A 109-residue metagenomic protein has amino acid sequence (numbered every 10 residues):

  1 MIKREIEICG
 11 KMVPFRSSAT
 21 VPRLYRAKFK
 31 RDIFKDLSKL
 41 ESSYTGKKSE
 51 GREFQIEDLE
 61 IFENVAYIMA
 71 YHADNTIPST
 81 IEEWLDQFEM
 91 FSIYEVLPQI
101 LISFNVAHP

Functional and structural regions predicted by a protein language model:
M1-M12, R31-R52, E60, H72-P109: Charged interaction scaffolds used for protein-protein
R16-S18: Short linear motifs in exposed loops
V21-F29: Covalent nucleotidyltransferase core used to form phosphodiester bonds in nucleic acids
